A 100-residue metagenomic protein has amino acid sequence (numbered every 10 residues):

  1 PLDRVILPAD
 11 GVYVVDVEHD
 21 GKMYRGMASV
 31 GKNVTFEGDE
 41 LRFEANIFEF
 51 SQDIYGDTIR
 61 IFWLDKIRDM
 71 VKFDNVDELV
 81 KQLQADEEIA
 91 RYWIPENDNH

Functional and structural regions predicted by a protein language model:
P1-H100: Phosphate/ribose-recognition catalytic cores of enzymes acting on nucleotide-derived substrates
